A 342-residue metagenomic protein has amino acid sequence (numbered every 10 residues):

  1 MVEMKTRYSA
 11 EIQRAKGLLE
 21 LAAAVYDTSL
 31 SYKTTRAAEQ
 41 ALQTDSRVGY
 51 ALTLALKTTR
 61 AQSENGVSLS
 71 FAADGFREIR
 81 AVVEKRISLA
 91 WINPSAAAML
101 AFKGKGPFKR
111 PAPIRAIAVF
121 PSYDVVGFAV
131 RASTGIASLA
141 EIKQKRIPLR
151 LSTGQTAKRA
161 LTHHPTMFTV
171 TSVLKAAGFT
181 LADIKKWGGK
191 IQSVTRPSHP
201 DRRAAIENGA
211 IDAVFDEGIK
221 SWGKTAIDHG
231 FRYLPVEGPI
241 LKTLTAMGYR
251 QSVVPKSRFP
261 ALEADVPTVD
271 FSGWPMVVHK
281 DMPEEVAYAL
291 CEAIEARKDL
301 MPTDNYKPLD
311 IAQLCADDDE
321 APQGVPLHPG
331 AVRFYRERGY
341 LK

Functional and structural regions predicted by a protein language model:
T6-T59, N65-V67, D124-A204, N208 (+3 more regions): Bilobed "Venus flytrap"/periplasmic-binding protein-like clamshell domains and structurally analogous long
K16, A261, D265-V269, G273-K342: Segments of small-molecule ligand-sensing domains
A51-S63, S68-R110, P200-A205, E217-D228: Pocket-flanking alpha-helical
E64, D74, E84, A112 (+4 more regions): Extracytoplasmic
S88-N93, G127-A129, R150-T153, D212-D216: Structural recognition of the beta-strand scaffold that forms the well-ordered cores of secreted hydrolase catalytic
P94-A96, G104-K105, T134, G178-V277 (+1 more regions): Pocket-lining segment of extracytoplasmic ligand-binding domains
K109-V126, F259-T268: A structural signal for short loop-to-beta-strand junctions that line the ligand-binding cleft of periplasmic/secreted
A112, V119-D124, A129-G135, T245-V254: Ser/Thr/Gly-rich flexible loops in soluble cytosolic domains mediating phosphotransfer, phosphorylation
